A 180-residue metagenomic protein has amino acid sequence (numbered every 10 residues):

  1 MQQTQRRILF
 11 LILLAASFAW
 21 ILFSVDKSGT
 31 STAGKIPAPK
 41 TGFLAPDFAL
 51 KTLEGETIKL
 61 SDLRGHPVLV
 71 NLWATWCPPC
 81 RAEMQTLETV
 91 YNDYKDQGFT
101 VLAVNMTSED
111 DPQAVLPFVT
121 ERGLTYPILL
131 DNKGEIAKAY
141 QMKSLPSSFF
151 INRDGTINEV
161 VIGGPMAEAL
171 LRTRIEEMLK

Functional and structural regions predicted by a protein language model:
M1-L44, K180: N-terminal targeting signals for export/organelle localization
D47-V68, Y91: A short beta-strand-turn-helix
R64, L72-T89: Conserved redox-active cysteine motifs that mediate thiol-disulfide chemistry, especially di-cysteine Cys-X(1-2)-Cys
R81-R122, N132-A139: Structural microenvironment flanking redox-active thiols in thiol-disulfide oxidoreductases
L116-D154, I162: Short, internal strand/loop/helix patches that form the active-site neighborhood or redox-interaction surface
N152-K180: Thiol-/selenol-based redox modules, centered on thioredoxin-like and closely related oxidoreductase domains
